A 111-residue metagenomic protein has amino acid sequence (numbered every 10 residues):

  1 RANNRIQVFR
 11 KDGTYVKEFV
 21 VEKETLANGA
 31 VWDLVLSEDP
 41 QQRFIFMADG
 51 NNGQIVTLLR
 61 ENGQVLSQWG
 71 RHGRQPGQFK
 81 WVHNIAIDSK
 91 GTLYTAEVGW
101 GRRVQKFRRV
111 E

Functional and structural regions predicted by a protein language model:
R1-E111: Eukaryotic scaffold repeat domains enriched in small/polar residues
